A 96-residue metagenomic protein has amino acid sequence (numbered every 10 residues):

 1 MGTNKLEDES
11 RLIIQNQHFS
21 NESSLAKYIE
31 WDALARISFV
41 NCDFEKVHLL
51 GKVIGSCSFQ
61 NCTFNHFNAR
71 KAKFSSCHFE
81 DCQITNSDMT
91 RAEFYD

Functional and structural regions predicted by a protein language model:
M1-D96: Tandem repeat scaffolds
